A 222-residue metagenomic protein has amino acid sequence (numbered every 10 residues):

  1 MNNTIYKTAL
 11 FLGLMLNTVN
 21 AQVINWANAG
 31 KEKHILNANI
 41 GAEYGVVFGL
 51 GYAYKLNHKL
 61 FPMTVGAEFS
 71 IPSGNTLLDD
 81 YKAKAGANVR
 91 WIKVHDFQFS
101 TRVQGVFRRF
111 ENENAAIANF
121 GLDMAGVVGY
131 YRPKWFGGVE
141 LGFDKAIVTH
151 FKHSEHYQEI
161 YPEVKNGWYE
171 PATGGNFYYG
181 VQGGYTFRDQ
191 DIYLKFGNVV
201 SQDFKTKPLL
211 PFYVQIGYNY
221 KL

Functional and structural regions predicted by a protein language model:
M1-N28: Cleavable N-terminal export/targeting peptides
A21-G74: Short glycine/proline- and aromatic-enriched beta-strand/turn motifs that initiate or cap beta-hairpins
N25, N37-E43, P72-L78, E111-I117 (+2 more regions): Outer-membrane beta-barrel domain signature
E32-H34, Y44-F48, D79-A83, A116-L122 (+3 more regions): Residues that define the transmembrane beta-barrel architecture of outer-membrane proteins
E32-L36, R108-F110, Y161-G167: Extracytoplasmic loops and strand-loop junctions of Gram-negative outer membrane beta-barrel proteins
L36-I40, M63-A67, F99-V103, M124 (+4 more regions): Membrane-embedded beta-strand positions of outer-membrane beta-barrel proteins
I40-Y44, Y54-L56, F69-S73, V89-W91 (+6 more regions): Transmembrane beta-strands of outer-membrane beta-barrel pores
A115-F204, Y220-L222: Outer-membrane beta-barrel transmembrane domain signature
